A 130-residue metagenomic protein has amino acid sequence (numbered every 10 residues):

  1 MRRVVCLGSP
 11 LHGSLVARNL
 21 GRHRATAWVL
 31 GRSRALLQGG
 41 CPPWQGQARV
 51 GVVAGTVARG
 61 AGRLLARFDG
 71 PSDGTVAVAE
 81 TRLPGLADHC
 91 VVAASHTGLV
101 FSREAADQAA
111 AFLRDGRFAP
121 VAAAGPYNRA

Functional and structural regions predicted by a protein language model:
M1-G51, L65-F68, D73: Serine-dependent carboxylesterase/thioesterase catalytic core of lipase-like alpha/beta-hydrolase/SGNH enzymes
Q47-A130: C-terminal catalytic-base region of ester-bond hydrolases, centering on the histidine of the charge-relay
